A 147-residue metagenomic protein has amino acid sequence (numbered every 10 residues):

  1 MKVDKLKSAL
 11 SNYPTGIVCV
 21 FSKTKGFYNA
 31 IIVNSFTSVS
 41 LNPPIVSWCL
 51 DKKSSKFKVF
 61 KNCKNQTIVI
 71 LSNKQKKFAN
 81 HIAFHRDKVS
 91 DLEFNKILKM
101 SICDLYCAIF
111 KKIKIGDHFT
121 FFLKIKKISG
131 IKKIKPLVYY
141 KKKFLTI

Functional and structural regions predicted by a protein language model:
M1-I147: Basic, polyanion-binding surface patches
